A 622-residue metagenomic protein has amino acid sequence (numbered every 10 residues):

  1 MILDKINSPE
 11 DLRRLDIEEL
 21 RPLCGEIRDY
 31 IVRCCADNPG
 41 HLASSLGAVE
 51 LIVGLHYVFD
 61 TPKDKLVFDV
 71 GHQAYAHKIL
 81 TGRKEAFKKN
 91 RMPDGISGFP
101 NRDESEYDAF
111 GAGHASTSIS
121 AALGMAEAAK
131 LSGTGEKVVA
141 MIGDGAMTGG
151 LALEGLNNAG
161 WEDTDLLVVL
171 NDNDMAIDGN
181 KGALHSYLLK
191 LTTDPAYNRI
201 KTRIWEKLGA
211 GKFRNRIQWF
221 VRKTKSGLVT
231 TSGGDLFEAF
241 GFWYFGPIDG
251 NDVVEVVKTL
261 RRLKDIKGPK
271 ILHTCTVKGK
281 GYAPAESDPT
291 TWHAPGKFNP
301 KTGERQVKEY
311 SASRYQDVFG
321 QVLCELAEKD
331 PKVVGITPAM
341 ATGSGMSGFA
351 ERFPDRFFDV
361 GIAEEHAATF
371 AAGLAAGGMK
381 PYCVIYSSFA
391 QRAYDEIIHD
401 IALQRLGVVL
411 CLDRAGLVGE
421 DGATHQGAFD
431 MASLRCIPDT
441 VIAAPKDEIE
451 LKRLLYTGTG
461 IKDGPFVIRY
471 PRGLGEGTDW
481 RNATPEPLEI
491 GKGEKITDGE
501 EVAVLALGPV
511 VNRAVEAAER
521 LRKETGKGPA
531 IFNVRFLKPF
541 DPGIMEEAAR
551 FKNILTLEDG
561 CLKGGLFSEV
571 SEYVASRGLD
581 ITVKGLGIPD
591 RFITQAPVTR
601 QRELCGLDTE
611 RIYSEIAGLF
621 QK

Functional and structural regions predicted by a protein language model:
M1-L80, E238-Y244, D249-V253, K270-T274: N-terminal amphipathic, basic-rich helices that act as targeting or association modules
H41-E162, Y315, V333, T337-P338 (+2 more regions): Cofactor-binding active-site loop characterized by glycine-rich and histidine/acidic residues
K65, V277-A390, E396-L406, P485 (+2 more regions): Non-catalytic terminal/interface segments that mediate subunit docking, oligomerization, and allosteric communication
N173-F319: Long, well-ordered, tryptophan-enriched scaffold segments
N215-P284, G407-L412, M431-R481, T609-K622: Structural signature of the thiamine diphosphate
T231-S232, K258-R261, H293-A294, R314-K329 (+4 more regions): Glycine-/acidic-rich phosphate or pyrophosphate-binding loops and their flanking alpha/beta elements
K297-K301, R305-S311, G419-D421, V441 (+1 more regions): Peripheral docking tails and interdomain loops at the edges of cofactor- or intermediate-handling domains
D359-V360, A518-E519, E524-A548: Generic long, charged, amphipathic alpha-helical segments
